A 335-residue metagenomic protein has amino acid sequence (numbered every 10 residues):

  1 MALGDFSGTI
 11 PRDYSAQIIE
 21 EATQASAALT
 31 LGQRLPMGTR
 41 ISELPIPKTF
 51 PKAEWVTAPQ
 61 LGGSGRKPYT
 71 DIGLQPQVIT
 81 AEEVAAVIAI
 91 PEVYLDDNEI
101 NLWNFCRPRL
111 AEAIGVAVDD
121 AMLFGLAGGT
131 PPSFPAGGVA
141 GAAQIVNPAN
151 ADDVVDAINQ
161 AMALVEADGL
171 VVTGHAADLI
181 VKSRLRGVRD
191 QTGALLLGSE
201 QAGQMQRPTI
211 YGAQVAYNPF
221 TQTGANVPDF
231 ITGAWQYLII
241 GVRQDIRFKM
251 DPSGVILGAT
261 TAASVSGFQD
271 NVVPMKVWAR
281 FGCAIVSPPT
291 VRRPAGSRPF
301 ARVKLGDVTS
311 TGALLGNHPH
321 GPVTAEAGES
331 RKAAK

Functional and structural regions predicted by a protein language model:
M1-A25, V265-K335: Protruding loop/beta-arch "assembly-hinge" segments enriched in small, turn-prone residues
A2-A86: Assembly/oligomerization interface modules of large self-assembling protein complexes
G38-R40, A140-V273, A279, L315-N317: Extended oligomerization regions of viral-like shell subunits
P45-T49, P91, D178-I180, N218 (+2 more regions): Structured loops at beta-to-helix junctions and adjacent beta-edge loops in soluble globular domains
F50-K52, Y94, V116, D120 (+3 more regions): Short loop/turn segments at secondary-structure transitions that flank enzyme active sites
K52-T57, N98, R184-G187, M250 (+1 more regions): Short helix/loop capping segments that flank catalytic or ligand/cofactor-binding pockets
P68-Y69, V78, A86, I90-A167 (+2 more regions): Alpha-helical scaffold segments that mediate packing/assembly in large oligomeric complexes
